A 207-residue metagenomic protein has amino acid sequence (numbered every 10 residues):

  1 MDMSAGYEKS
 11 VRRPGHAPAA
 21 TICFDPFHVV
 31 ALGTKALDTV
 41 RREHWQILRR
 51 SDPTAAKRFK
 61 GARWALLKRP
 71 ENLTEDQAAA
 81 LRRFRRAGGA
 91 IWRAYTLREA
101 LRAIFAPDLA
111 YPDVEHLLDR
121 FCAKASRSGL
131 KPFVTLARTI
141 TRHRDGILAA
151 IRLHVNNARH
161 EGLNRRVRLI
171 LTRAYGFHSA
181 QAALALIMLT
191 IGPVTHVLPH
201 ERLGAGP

Functional and structural regions predicted by a protein language model:
M1-A17, F27-A31, R49-P207: Acidic/histidine-rich catalytic cores and adjacent linkers of DNA breakage/strand-transfer/modification proteins
A20-I22, H44-L48: Short, polar/flexible loop-turn hinges at active-site or ligand-entry regions and domain interfaces
T34-Q46: Short, surface-exposed amphipathic charged segments that create phosphate/polyanion-binding patches used for binding
